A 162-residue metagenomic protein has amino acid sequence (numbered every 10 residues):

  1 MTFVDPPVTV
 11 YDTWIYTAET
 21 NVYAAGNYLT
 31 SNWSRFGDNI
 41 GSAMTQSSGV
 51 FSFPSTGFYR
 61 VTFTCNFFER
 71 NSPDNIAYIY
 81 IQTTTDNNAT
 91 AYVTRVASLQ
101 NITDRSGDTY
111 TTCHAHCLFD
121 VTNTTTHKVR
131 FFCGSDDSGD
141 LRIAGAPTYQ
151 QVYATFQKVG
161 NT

Functional and structural regions predicted by a protein language model:
M1-N75, T83-T85, V93-L99, G139-T162: Terminal (often C-terminal
N32-S34, N88-A89, Q100-T103, T126-R130: N-terminal start-of-chain detector that recognizes signal peptides and the immediate post-cleavage beginning
P54-T56, T84-T90, D120-K128: A short, structured loop/turn motif at beta-sheet edges
G57-F67, T112-H116, T126-G134: Extracellular beta-strand-rich recognition modules
S72-N75, D86-A91, G107-T109, T124-T125: Short, solvent-exposed loop/turn segments that connect beta-strands within catalytic domains and beta-strand-rich
Y78-Q82, R130: Beta-strand signatures of extracellular beta-sandwich domains
R95-A115: Extracellular carbohydrate recognition and processing domains and analogous Trp-centered ligand-binding platforms
A115, V121, T125-V152: A generic hydrophobic-segment detector
